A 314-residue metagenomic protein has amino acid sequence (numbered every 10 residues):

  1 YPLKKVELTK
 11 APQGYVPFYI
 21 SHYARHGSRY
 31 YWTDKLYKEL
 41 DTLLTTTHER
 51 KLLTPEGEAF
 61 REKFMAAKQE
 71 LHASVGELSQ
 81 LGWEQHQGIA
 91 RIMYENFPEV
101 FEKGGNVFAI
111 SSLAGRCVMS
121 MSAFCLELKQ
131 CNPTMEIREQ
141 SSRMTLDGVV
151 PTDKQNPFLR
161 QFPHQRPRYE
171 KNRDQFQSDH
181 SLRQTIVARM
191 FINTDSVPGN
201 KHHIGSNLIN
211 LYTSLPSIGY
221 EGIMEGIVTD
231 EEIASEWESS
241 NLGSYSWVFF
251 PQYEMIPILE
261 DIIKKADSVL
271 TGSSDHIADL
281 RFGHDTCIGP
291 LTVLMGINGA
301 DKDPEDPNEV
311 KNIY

Functional and structural regions predicted by a protein language model:
Y1-F108, S112-D279, G283-Y314: Signature for phosphate-centric chemistry
